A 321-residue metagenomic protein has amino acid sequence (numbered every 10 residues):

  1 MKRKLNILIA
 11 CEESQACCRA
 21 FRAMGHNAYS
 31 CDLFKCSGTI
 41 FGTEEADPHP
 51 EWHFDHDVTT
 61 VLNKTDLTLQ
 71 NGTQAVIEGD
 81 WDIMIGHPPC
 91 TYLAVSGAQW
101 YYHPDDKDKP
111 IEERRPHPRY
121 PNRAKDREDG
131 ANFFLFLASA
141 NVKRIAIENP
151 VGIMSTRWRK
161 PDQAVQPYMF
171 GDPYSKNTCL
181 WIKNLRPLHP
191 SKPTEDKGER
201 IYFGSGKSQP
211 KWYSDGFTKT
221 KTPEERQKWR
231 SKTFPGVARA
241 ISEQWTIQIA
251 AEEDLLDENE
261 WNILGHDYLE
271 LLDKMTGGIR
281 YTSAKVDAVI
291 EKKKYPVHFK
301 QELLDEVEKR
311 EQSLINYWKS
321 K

Functional and structural regions predicted by a protein language model:
M1-L255: Conserved active-site and SAM-binding loop architecture of S-adenosyl-L-methionine-dependent nucleic-acid
H26-N27, L33, V142, H266 (+3 more regions): Short aromatic/hydrophobic-glycine micro-motifs
P235, H266-L269, Q301: Non-catalytic, well-ordered alpha-helical scaffold segments
A250-D254, V286, E306-K319: Long, compositionally biased, charged low-complexity segments
E260-M275: N-terminal acidic leader/helix
L271-L304, K309: Acidic, low-complexity, intrinsically disordered interaction modules
K294, S320-K321: Intrinsically disordered, low-complexity C-terminal segments enriched in Ser/Thr/Pro and often containing basic Lys/Arg
